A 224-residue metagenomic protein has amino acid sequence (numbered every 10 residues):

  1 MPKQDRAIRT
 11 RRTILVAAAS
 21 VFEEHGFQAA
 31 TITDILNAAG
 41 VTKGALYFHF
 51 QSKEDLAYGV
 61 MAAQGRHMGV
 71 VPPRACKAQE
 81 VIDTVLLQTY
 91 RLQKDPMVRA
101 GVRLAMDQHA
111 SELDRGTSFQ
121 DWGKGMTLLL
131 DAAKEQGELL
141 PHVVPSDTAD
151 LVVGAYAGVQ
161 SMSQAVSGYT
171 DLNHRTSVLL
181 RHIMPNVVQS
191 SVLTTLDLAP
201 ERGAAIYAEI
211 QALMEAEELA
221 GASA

Functional and structural regions predicted by a protein language model:
M1-H25, A29-V41, Q51-Y58: Basic, helix-initiating cap at the start of DNA-binding domains
G44: Key DNA-contact positions within bacterial/archaeal DNA-binding proteins
Y58-G59, V187: Short, Lys/Arg-enriched C-terminal cap helix and immediately downstream tail that follows
G59, G69-V98, A149: Hydrophobic alpha-helical connector segments
Q64-H67: Conserved phosphoryl-transfer catalytic core
Q79, D83, R91, K124 (+2 more regions): C-terminal peripheral helix-coil segments that are non-catalytic and often amphipathic
Q88-H142: Short secondary-structure transition hinges
T117-S118, E135-L151, S167-R175: All-alpha amphipathic helical-bundle segments outside canonical DNA-binding/catalytic cores that form hydrophobic
